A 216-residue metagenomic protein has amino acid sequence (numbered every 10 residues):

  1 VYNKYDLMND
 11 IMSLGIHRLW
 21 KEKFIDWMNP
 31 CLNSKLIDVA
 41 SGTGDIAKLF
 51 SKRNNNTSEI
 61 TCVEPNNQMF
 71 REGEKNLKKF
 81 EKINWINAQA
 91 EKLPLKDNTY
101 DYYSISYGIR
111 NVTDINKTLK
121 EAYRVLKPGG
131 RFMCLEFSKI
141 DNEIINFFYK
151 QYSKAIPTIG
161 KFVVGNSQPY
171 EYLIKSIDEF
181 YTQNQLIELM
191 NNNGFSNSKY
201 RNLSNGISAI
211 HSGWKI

Functional and structural regions predicted by a protein language model:
Y2-I16: Class I SAM-dependent methyltransferase Rossmann-like catalytic core, especially the SAM/SAH-binding loop
L14-N33, L49: Conserved alpha-helix/loop element of class I SAM-dependent methyltransferases that forms part of the SAM/SAH-binding
K35-K92: Class I SAM-dependent methyltransferase SAM/SAH-binding core
V63, L135, K139-L189, N193 (+1 more regions): C-terminal alpha-helical "lid/dimerization" subdomain adjacent to the S-adenosyl-L-methionine
E91-Y103: A short acidic, Gly/Pro-enriched loop at the edge of an enzyme's catalytic core that lines a small-molecule cofactor
D101-I115: A short SAM/SAH-binding and catalytic strip from SAM-dependent methyltransferases
N116-R131: A short glycine-rich, Lys/Arg-flanked "PGG" loop and its adjoining helix->strand segment in the class I
I187, N193-I216: Core SAM-dependent methyltransferase catalytic element
